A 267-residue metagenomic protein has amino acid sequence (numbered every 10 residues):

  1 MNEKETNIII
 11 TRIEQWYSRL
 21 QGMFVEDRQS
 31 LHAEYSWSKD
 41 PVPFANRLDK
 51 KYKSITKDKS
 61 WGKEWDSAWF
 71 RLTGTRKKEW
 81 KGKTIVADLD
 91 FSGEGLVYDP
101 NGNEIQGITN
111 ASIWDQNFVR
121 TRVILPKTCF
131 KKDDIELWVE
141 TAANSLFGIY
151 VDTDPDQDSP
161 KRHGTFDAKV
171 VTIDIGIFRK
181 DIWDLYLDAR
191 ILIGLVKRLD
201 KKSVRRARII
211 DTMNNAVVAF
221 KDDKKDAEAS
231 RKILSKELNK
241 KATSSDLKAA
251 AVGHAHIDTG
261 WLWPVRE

Functional and structural regions predicted by a protein language model:
M1-E267: Carbohydrate-active enzymes and regulators
